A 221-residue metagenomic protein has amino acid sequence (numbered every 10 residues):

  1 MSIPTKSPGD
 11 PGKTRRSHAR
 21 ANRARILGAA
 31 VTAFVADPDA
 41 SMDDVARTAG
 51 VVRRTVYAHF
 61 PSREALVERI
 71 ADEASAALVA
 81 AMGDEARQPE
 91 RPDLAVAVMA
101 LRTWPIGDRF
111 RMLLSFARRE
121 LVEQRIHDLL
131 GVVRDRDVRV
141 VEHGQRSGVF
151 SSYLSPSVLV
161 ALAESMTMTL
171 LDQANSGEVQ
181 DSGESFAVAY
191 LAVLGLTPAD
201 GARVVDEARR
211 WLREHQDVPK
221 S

Functional and structural regions predicted by a protein language model:
M1-S7, R139-R146, D172, S176-S221: C-terminal peripheral helix-coil segments that are non-catalytic and often amphipathic
M1-T48, A65-E68: Basic, helix-initiating cap at the start of DNA-binding domains
N22, I70, A74, L78 (+6 more regions): Hydrophobic/aromatic residues within well-ordered alpha-helical segments
L27, A97, R134, V138 (+4 more regions): An amphipathic alpha-helix signature
G50-F60: Short hydrophobic/aromatic patch on the recognition helix
F60, E64-A74: Alpha-helical DNA-contacting segments of helix-turn-helix folds
R69, A76, A80-F110, S115 (+1 more regions): Hydrophobic alpha-helical connector segments
L121-D172: Amphipathic alpha-helical packing segments from all-alpha helical-bundle domains
